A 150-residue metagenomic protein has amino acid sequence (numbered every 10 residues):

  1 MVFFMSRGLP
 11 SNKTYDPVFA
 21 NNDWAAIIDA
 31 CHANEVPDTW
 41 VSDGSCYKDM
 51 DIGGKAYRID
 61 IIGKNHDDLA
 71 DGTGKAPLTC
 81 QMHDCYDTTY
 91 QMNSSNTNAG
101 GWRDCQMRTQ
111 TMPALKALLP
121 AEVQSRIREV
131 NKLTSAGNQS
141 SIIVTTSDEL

Functional and structural regions predicted by a protein language model:
F3-L150: Collagenous Gly-X-Y triple-helix signature in extracellular proteins
